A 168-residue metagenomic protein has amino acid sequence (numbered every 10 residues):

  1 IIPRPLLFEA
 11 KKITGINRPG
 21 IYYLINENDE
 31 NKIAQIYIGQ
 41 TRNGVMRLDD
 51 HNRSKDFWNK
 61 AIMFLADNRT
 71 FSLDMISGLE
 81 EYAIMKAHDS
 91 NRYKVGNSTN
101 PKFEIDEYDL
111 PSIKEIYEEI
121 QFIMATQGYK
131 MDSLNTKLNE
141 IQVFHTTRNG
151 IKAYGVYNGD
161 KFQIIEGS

Functional and structural regions predicted by a protein language model:
I1-P19, E27-I33, G44-S168: Boundary/linker segments flanking structured domains
